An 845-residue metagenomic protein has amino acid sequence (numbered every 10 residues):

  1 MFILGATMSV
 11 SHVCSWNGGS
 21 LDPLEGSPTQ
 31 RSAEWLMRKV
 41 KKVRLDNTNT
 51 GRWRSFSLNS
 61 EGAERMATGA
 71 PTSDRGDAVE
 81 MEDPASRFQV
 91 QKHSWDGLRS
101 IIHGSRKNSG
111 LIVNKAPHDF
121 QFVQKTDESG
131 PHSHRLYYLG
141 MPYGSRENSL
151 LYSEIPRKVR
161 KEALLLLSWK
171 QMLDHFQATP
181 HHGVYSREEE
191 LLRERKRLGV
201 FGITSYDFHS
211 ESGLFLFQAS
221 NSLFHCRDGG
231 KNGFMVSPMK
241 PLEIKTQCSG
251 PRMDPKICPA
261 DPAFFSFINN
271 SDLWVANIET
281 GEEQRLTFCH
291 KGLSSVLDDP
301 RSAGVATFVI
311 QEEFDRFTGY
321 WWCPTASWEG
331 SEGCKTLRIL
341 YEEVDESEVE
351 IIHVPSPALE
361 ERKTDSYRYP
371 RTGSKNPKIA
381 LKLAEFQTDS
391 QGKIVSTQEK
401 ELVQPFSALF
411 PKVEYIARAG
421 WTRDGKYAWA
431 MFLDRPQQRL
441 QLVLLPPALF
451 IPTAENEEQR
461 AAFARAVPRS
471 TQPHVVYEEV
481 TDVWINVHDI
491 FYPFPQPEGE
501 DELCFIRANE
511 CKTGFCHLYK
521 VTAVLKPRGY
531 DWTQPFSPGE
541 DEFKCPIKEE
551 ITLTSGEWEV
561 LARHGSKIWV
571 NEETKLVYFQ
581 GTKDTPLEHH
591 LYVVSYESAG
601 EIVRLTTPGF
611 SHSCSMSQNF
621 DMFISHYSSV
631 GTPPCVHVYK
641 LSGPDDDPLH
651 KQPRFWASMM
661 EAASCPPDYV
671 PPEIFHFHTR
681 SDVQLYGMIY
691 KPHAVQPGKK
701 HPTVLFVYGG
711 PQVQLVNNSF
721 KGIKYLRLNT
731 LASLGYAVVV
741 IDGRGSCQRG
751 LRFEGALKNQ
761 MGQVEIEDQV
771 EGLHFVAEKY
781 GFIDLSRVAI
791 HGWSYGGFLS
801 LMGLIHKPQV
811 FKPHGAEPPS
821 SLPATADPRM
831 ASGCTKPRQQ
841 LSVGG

Functional and structural regions predicted by a protein language model:
C14, G19, S27, S32-D46 (+5 more regions): Beta-propeller folds
I310, E332, E350-I351, I416-A417 (+4 more regions): Serine-hydrolase catalytic core recognition
